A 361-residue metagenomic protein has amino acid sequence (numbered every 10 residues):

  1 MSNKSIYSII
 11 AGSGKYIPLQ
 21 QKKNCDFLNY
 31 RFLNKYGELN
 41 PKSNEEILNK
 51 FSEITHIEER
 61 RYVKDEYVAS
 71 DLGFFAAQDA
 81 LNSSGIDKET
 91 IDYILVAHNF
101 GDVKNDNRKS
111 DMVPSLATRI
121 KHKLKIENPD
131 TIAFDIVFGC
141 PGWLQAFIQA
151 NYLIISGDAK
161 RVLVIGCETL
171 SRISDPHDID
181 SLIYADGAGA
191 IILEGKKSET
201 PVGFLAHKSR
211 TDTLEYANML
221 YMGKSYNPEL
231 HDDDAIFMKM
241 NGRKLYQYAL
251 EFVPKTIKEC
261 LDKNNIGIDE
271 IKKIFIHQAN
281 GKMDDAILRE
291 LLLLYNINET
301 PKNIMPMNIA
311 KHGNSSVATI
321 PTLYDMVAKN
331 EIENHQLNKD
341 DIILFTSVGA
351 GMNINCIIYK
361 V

Functional and structural regions predicted by a protein language model:
M1-E66, H177-E251, K255, V348 (+1 more regions): Condensing-enzyme catalytic core mediating Claisen C-C bond formation in acyl metabolism
N44-V68, V103-R161, L293-T322: Conserved catalytic cysteine-centered active-site region of acyl-thioester-dependent Claisen-condensing enzymes
E46-I47, S70-S84, L116-A117, Y248-K263 (+1 more regions): Short, well-ordered amphipathic alpha-helical segments that serve as non-catalytic structural scaffolds within diverse
E66-V137, I266-D285: Conserved beta-ketoacyl condensing-enzyme motif
S83-D92, K125-T131, I155-C167, S198-E199 (+5 more regions): Structural signature of cysteine-dependent C-C bond-forming condensing enzymes
A97-V103, V137-G142, G166-S171, R210-T211 (+2 more regions): Acidic, glycine-rich active-site loops and adjacent beta-strand->loop/helix elements that engage anionic groups
D158-A188: Flexible, glycine-rich active-site loops centered on histidine and acidic residues that chelate a metal or position
D233-I309: A contiguous, well-structured pocket-lining segment that forms one wall/lid of small-molecule binding clefts in soluble
